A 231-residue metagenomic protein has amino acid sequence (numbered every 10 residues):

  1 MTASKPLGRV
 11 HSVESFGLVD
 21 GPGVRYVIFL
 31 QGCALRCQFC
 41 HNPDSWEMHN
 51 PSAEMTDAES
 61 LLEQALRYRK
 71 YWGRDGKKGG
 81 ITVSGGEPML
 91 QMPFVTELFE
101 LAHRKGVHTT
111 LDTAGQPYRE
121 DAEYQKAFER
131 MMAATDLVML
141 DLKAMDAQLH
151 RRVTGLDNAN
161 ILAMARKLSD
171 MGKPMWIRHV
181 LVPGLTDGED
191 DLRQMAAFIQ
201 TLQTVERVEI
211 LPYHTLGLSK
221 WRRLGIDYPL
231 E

Functional and structural regions predicted by a protein language model:
M1-L30, A34-M55, R67-D75: N-terminal [4Fe-4S]-dependent radical SAM core
G23, S219-R223: Short aromatic-enriched loop/helix-cap "lid" or pocket-rim segments at secondary-structure transitions that line
I28, F39, M92-P93, A122 (+1 more regions): Residue-level recognition of conserved structural "scaffold" positions that shape functional pockets and channels
G32, T96-E97, Y228: Amphipathic, positively biased hydrophobic alpha-helical segments used for protein targeting and membrane insertion
P43, R222-E231: Short glycine/proline- and charge-enriched loop/turn segments that cap or connect secondary-structure elements
E47, Q148, Y228: Short glycine/proline- and acidic residue-enriched helix-loop micro-motifs that form flexible lids or anion-recognition
T56, L61: Glycine-rich oxoanion-binding loops at beta->alpha junctions
L62, L66-G80, G85-S219: Conserved AdoMet/S-adenosylmethionine-binding subsite of the radical SAM
